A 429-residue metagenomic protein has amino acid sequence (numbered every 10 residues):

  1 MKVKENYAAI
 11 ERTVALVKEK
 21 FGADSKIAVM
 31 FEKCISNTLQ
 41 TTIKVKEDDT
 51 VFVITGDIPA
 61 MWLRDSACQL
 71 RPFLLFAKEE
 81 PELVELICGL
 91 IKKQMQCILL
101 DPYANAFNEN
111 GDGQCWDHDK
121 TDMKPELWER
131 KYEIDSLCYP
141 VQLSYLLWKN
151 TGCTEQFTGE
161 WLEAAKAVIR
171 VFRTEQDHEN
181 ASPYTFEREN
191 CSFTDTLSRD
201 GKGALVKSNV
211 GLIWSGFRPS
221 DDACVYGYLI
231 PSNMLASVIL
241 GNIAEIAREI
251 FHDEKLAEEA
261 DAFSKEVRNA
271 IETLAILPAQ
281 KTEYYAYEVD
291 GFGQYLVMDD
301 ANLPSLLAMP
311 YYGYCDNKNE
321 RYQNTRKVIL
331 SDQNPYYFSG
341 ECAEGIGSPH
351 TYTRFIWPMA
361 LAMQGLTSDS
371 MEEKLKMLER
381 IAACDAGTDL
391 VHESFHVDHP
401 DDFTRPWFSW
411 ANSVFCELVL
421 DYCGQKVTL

Functional and structural regions predicted by a protein language model:
M1-R64: Low-complexity, Ser/Thr/Pro/Gly-enriched N-terminal "stalk/linker" regions
A9-A23, C68-P81, Y139-T154, M234-D253 (+3 more regions): Well-ordered alpha-helical scaffold segments within catalytic/enzyme domains
M30, P81-C97, C153-R173, I243-L274 (+2 more regions): Extended, well-ordered alpha-helical scaffold segments
N37-D49, D112-K120, V206-R218, G387-E393: Active-site-adjacent bridging/hinge elements
V53-A60, K124-K131, D135, G159 (+4 more regions): Short, solvent-exposed segments of well-ordered alpha helices
P59-I87, I91-D195, F408-C423: Aromatic-rich carbohydrate-recognition surfaces in CAZymes
L99, N110, T121, I169-S237 (+2 more regions): Extended ligand-binding clefts on enzyme/binding-domain cores
D119-P125, R130-E133, L296-D316, R354-L429: C-terminal capping/lid segments that line or modulate ligand- or cofactor-binding pockets
